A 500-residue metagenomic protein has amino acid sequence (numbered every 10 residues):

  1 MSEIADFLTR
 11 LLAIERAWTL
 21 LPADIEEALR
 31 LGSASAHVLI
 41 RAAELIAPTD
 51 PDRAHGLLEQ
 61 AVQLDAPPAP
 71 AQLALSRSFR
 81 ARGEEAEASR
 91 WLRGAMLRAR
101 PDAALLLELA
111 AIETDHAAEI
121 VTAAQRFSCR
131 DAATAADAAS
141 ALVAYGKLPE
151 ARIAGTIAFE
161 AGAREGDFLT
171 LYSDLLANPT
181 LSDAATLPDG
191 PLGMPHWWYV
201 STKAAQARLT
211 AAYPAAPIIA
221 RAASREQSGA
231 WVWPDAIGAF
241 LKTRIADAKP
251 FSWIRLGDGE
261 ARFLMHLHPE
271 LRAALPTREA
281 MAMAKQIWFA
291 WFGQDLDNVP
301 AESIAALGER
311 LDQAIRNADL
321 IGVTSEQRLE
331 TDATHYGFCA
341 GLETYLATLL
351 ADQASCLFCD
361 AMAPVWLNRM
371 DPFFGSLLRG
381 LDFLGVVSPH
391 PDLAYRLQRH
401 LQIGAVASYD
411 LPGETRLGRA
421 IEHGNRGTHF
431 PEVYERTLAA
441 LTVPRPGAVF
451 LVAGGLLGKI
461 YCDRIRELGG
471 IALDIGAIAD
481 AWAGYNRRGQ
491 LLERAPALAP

Functional and structural regions predicted by a protein language model:
L12, I46, F79, A111-E113 (+2 more regions): Residue at a conserved register position within TPR or TPR-like alpha-solenoid repeats
L21, A54, A88, A117-I120 (+1 more regions): Single-residue signature of alpha-solenoid repeat helices
E27-A28, Q60-A61, G94-A95, A123-F127 (+1 more regions): Canonical positions in the second alpha-helix
S33, A66, R100, S128-R130 (+1 more regions): Short coil turns that delineate tetratricopeptide repeat
H37, P70, D102-A104, A133 (+1 more regions): Start-of-helix register in tetratricopeptide repeats
P48-T49, R82, T114-H116, Y145 (+1 more regions): Structural motif corresponding to the intra-repeat A-B loop/turn of tetratricopeptide repeats
A177, P188-A405: Electropositive, gly/pro-rich neighborhoods at or near active sites that engage anionic ligands
